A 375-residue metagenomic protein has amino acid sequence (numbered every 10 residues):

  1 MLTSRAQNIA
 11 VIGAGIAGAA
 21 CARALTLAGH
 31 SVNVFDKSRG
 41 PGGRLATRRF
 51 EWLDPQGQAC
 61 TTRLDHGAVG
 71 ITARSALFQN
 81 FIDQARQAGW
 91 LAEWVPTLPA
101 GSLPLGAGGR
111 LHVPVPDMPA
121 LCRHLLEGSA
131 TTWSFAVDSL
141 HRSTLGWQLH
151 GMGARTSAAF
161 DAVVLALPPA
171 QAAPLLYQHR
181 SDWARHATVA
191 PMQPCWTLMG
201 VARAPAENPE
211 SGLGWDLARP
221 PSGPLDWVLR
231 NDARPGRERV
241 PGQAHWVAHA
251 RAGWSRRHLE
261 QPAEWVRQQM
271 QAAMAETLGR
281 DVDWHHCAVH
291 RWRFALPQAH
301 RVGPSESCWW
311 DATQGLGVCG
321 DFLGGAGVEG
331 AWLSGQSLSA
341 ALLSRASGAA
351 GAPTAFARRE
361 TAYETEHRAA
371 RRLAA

Functional and structural regions predicted by a protein language model:
L2-A17: Beta1/beta-strand and adjacent pyrophosphate-binding region of the FAD-binding site in flavoprotein oxidoreductases
T26-G57: Glycine-rich FAD pyrophosphate-binding loop
G42, C60, T156-W215, R280-V282: Central helical "cap/lid" subdomain
G70-A76, V95, S102-H124, E260-V266: Short beta-strand to alpha-helix junction loop
W133-Q148: A conserved short coil-to-beta-strand element within the FAD-binding core of flavoproteins
M199-E207, G212-H258, W265, Q269-L278: Active-site substrate-recognition segment that forms the wall of the catalytic cavity or substrate channel
Q268, A275-Q314: Flavin (FAD/FMN) cofactor-binding core of flavoprotein oxidoreductases
P304-A375: C-terminal lid/capping helical subdomain adjacent to the catalytic/cofactor pocket in oxidative enzymes
